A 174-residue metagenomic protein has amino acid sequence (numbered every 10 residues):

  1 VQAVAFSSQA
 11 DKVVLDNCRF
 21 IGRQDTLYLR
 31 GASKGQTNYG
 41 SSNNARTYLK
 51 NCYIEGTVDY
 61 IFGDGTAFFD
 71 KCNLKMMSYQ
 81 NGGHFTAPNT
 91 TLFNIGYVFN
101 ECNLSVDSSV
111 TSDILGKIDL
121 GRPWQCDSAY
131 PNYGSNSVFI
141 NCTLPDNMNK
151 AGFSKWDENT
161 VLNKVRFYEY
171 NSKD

Functional and structural regions predicted by a protein language model:
V1-D174: Sequence-level preference for short, compositionally simple segments enriched in small aliphatic or small polar residues
